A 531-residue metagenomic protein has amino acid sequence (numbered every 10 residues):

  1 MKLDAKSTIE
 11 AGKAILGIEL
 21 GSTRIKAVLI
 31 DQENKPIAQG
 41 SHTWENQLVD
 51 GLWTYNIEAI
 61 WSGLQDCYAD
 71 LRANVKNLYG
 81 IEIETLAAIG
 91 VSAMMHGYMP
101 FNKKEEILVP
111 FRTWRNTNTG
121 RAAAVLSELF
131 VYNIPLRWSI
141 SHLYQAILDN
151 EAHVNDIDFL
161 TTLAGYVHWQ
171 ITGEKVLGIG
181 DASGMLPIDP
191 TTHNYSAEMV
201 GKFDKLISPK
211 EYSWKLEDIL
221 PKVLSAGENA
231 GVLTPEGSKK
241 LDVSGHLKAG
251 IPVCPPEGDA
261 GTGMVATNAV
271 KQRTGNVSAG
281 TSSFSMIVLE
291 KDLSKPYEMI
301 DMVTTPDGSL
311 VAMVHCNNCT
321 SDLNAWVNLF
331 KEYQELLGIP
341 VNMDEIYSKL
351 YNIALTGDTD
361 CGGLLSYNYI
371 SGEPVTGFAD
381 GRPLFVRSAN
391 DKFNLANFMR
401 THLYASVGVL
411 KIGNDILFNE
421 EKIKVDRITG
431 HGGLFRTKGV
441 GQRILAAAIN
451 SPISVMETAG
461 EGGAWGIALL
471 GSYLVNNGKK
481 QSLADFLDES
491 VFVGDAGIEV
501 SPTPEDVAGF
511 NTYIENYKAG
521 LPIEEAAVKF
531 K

Functional and structural regions predicted by a protein language model:
M1-V109, A124, D156, E217 (+5 more regions): N-terminal glycine/serine-rich phosphate-binding loop of ATP-dependent small-molecule kinases, especially carbohydrate
K2-E10, L16-G17, I83, R121-L177 (+3 more regions): Active-site core segments that coordinate phosphate-bearing ligands/cofactors across diverse enzyme families
H42-W44, T113, P502: Active-site donor-binding loop signature of nucleotide-sugar glycosyltransferases
K76-T113, N133-P135, H168-G180, G184-D189 (+1 more regions): Short beta-strand-loop/turn "lid" adjacent to the catalytic site in phosphate-handling enzymes
N116: Carbohydrate-associated surface elements
